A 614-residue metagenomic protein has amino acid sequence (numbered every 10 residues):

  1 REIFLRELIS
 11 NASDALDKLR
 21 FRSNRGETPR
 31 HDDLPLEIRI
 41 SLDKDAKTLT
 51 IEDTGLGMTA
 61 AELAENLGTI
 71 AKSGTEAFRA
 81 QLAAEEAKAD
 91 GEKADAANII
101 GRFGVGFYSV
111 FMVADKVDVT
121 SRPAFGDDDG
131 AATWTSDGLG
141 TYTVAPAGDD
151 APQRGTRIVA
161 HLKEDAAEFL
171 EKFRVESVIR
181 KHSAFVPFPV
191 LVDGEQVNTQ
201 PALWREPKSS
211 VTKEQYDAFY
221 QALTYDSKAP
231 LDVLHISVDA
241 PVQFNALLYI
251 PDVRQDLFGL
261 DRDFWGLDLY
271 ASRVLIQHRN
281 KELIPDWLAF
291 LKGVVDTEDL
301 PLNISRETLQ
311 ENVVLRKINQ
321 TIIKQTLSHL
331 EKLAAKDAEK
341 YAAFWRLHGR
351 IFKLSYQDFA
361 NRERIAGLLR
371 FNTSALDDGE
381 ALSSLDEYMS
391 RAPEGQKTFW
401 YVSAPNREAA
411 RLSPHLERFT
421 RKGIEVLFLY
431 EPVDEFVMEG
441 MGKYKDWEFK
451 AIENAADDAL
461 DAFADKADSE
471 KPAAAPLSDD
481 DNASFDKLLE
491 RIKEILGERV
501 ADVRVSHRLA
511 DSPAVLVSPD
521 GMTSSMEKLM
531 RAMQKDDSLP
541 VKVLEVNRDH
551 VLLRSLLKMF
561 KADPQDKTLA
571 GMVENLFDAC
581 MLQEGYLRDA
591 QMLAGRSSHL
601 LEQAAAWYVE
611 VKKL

Functional and structural regions predicted by a protein language model:
R1-E164, E168-F169, S177, P393 (+1 more regions): GHKL (Bergerat-fold) ATPase N-terminal catalytic module, capturing the glycine-rich phosphate-binding loop and acidic
I99, V117-T143, K163-A167, F173-L614: GHKL/Bergerat-fold ATPase module in large chromosome/replication-associated machines
